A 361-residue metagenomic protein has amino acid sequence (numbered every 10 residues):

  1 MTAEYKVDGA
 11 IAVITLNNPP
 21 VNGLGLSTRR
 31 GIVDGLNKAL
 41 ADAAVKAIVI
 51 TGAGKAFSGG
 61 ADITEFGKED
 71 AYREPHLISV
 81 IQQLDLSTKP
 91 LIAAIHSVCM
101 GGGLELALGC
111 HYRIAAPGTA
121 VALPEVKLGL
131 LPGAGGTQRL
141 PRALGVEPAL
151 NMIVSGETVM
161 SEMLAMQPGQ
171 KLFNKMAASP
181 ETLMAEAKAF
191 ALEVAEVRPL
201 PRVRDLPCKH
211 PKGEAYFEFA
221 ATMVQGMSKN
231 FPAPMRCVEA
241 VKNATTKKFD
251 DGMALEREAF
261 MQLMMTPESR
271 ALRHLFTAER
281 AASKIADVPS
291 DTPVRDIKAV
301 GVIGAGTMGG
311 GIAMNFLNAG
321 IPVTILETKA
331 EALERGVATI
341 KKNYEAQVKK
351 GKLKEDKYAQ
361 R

Functional and structural regions predicted by a protein language model:
M1-L16, E105, G109, A149-A259 (+3 more regions): Amphipathic alpha-helical segments at domain termini/boundaries
M1-T51, K68, S79-Q82: Conserved CoA-thioester-binding segment of acyl-CoA-metabolizing enzymes
G52-Q83, C99, K127-L130: Glycine- (often His-adjacent) and acidic-residue-rich active-site loop that binds/positions the CoA thioester
L84-G133, M152, G304-A313: Glycine-rich beta-to-alpha active-site loop
H111-G133, Q170-E186, A191, L326 (+1 more regions): Gly/Pro- and small hydrophobic-enriched strand-loop and loop-to-helix capping segments that sit at the rims
T137-E147: Hydrophobic, secondary-structure "cap" segments at the distal end of domains
P322-T324: Short beta-strand element of Class I
A330-R361: Conserved N-terminal Rossmann-fold NAD(P) cofactor-binding segment
